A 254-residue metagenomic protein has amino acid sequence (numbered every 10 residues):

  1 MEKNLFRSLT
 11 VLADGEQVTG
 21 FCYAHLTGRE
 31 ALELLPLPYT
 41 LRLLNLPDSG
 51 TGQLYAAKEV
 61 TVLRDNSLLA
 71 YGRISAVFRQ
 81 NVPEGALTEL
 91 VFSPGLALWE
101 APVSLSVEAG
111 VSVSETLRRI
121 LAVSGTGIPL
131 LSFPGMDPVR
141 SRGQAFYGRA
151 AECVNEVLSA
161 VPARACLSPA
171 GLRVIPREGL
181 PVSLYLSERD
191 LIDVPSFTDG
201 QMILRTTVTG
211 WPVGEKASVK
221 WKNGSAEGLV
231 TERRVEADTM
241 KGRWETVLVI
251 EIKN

Functional and structural regions predicted by a protein language model:
M1-G52, G95, G179-E215, K222-N254: Juxtamembrane "anchor/assembly" segments of surface/extracellular structural proteins
E2, G85-L87, S93-A97, L130-D199: Short beta-strand-centered interaction patches in the first periplasmic/extracellular domains of large envelope
L46-T126: Surface-exposed cap/loop segments at beta↔alpha junctions
Q53, S106-V113, G143-A151, G210: Solvent-exposed, acidic/flexible segments
V60, A217-V219: Generic structural signal for buried aliphatic residues
A76-V82, G143-Q144, L229-M240: Short, compositionally biased
S114-R118, A151-N155, V213: Extracytoplasmic/secreted envelope proteins and their assembly/folding machinery, especially bacterial periplasmic
